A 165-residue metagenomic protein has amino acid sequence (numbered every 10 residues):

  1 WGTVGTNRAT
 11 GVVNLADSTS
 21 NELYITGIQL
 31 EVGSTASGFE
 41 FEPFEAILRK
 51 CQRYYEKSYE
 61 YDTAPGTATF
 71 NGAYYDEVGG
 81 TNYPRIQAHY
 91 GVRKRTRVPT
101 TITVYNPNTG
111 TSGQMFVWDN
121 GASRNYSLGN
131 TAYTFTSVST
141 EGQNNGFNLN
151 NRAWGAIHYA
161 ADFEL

Functional and structural regions predicted by a protein language model:
W1-L165: Polar, enzyme-active/binding microenvironments
